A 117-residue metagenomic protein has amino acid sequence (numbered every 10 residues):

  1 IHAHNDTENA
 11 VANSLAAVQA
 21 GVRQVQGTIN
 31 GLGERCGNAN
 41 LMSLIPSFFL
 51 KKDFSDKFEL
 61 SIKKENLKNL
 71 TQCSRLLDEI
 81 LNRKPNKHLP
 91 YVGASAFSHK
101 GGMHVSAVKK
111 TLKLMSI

Functional and structural regions predicted by a protein language model:
I1-A3, V25-G27, L44: Hydrophobic faces of well-ordered beta-strands that scaffold small-molecule active sites in alpha/beta enzyme cores
A3-N9, I29-G33: Active-site-proximal loop/turn and secondary-structure-junction residues that shape catalytic pockets, frequently
E8-V22, A39: Catalytic cores of alpha/beta
N13-A16, S43-L50, Q72, L76-E79: Alpha-helical scaffold segments in soluble metabolic enzymes
V18-V25, K51-S55: Secondary-structure transition/capping motifs at alpha-helix termini and the adjoining loop/turn into the next element
G33-K63: C-terminal helical cap(s) of enzyme catalytic domains, especially alpha/beta-barrels
K52-I117: A mid-to-C-terminal "edge-of-domain" accessory segment
